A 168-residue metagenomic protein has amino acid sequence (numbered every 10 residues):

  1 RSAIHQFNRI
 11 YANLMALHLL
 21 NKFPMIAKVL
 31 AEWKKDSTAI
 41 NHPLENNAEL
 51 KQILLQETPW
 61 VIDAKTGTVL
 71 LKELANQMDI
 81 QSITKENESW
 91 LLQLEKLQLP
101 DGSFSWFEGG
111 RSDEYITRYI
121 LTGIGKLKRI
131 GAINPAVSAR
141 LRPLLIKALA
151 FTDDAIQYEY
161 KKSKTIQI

Functional and structural regions predicted by a protein language model:
R1-I168: Large, well-folded core regions of big proteins
